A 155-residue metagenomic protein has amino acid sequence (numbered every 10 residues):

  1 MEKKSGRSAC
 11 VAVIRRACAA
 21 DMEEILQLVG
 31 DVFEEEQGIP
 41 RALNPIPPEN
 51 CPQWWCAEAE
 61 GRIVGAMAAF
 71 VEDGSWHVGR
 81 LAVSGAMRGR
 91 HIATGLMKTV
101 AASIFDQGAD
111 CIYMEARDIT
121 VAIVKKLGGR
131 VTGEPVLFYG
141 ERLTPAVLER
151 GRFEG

Functional and structural regions predicted by a protein language model:
E2-R41, W54-E58, R150-G155: Short amphipathic alpha-helix that is part of the acyltransferase structural core
P45-C51: Short loop/turn motifs at secondary-structure junctions and domain boundaries
C56, R62-F70, H77-A82: Conserved beta-strand in the GNAT
V71-L81, R88, F138-G140: A conserved beta-turn-beta hairpin within the catalytic core of GNAT-like acetyltransferases that forms part
V83, G89-A102: Conserved acetyl-CoA-binding loop-helix of GNAT-fold acetyltransferases
I104-R117: Conserved GNAT acetyl-CoA-binding A-motif
Y113-E115, R130-L148: Conserved catalytic-core motifs of GNAT/GCN5-like acyltransferases
V124-K125, G129: Conserved active-site tyrosine of GNAT-family acetyltransferases
